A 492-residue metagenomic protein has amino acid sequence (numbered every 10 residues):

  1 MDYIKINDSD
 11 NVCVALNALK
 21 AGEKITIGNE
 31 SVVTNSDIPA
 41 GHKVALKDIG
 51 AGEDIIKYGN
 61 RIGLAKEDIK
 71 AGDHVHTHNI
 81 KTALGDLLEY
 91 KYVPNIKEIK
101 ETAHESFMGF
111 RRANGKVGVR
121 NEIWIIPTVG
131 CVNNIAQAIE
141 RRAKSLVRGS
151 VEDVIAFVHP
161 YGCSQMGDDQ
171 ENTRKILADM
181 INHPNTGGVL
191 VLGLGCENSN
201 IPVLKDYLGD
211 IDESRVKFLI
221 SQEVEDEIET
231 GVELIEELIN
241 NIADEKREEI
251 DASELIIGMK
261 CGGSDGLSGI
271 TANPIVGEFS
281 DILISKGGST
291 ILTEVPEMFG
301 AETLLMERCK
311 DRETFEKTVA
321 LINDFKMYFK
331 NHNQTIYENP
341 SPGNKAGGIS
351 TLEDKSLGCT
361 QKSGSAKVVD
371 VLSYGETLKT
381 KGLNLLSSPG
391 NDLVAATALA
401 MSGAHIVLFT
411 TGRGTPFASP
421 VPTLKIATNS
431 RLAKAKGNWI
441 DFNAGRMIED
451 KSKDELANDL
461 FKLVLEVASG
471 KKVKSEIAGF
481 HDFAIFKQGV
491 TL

Functional and structural regions predicted by a protein language model:
M1-I406, R413-P416, V421-L492: Metallocofactor- and cofactor-centric catalytic cores in central/energy metabolism, strongly enriched
